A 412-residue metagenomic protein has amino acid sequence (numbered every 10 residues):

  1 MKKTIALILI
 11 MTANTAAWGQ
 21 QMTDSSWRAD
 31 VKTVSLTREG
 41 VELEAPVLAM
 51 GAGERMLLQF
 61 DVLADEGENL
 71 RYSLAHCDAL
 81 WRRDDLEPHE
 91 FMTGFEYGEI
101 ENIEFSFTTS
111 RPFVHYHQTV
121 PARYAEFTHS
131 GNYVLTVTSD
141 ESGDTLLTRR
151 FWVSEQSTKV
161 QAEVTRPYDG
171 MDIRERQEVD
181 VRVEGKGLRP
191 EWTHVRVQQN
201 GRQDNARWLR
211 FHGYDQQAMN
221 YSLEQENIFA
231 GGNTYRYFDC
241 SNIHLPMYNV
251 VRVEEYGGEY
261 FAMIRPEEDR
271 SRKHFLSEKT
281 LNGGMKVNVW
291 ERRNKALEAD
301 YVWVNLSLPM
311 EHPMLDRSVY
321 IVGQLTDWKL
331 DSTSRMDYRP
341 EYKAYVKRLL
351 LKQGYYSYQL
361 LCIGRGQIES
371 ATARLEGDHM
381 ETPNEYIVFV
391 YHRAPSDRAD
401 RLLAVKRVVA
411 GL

Functional and structural regions predicted by a protein language model:
M1-Q21: Bacterial Sec-dependent N-terminal signal peptides
M22-S25, V153-R176, H379-A404: Low-complexity, Pro/Ser/Thr- and charge-rich linker/hinge segments at domain boundaries
R28-H76, M171-V183, E291-S307: Contiguous beta-strand segments within globular domains
A79-W81, A125-E126, S139-L146, R202-Q203 (+2 more regions): Short acidic/polar inter-strand loop motif in beta-rich domains
F91-Y116, Q203-Q217, N305-Q353, R365-A394: Aromatic-rich carbohydrate-binding modules that target alpha-glucans
S110-D140: Ligand-binding face of N-terminal immunoglobulin V-set domains in extracellular IgSF glycoproteins
H194-K273: Long, internal scaffold/assembly segments composed of regular secondary structure
I264-L315, D400-L412: Basic K/R-rich, polyanion-interacting modules in nucleoproteins and related proteins
